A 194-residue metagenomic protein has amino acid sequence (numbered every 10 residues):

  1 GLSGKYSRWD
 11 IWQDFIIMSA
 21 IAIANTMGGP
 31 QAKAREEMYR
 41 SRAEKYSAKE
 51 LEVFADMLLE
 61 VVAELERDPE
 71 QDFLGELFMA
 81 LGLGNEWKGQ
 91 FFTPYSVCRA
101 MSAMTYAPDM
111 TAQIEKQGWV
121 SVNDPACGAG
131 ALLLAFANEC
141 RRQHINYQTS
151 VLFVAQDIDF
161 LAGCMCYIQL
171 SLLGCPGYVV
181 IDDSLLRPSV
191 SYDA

Functional and structural regions predicted by a protein language model:
G1-A80: A short N-terminal interaction module
L2-W9, W87-F92, F153-Q156: Short, charged/polar micro-motifs that form catalytic or ligand-binding hotspots
M27-A32, E86, M110-I114: Short, solvent-exposed secondary-structure capping/transition elements
L51, R67-Q71, F91-Y95, K116 (+2 more regions): Alpha-helix initiation and capping sites
E86-S102: Conserved SAM-binding loop and adjacent beta-strand
V97-V190: Conserved S-adenosyl-L-methionine
Y192-A194: C-terminal accessory extensions appended to soluble enzyme cores
